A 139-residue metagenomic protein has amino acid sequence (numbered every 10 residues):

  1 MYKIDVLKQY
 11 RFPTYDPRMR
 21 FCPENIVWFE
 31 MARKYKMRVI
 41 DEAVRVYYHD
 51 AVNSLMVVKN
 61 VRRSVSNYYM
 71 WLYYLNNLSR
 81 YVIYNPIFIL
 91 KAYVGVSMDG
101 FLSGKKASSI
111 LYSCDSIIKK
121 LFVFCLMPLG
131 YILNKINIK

Functional and structural regions predicted by a protein language model:
M1-V58: Conserved nucleotide-sugar donor-binding catalytic segment
F21, P86-I89: Acidic/histidine metal-binding catalytic segments
F21-K34, Y74-V82, D99-I117: Short flexible/disordered coil segments
A43-D50, V57-I83, A107-S113: Catalytic core of nucleotide-sugar-dependent glycosyltransferases
I89-V96: Structural register within alpha-helical repeat arrays
S97-K139: Membrane-interface aromatic/basic loop that binds lipid-linked glycans or pyrophosphate carriers, typified by
